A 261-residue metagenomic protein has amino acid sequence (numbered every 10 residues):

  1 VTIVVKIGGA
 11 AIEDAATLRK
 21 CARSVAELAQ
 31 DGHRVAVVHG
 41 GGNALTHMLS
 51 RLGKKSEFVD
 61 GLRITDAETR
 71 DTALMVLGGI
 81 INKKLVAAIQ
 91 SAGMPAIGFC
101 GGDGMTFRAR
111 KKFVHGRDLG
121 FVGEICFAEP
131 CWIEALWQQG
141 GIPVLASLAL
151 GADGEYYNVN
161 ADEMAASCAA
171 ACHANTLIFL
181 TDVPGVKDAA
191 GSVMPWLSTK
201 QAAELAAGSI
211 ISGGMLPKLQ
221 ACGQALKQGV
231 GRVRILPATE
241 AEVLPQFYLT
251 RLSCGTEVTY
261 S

Functional and structural regions predicted by a protein language model:
V1-S261: C-terminal catalytic "cap/lid" subdomain
